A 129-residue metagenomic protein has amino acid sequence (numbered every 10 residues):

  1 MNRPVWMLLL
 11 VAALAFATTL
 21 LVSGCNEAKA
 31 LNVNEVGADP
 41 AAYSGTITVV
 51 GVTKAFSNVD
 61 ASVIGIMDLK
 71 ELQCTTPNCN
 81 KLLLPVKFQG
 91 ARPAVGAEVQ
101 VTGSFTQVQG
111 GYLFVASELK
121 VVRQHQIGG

Functional and structural regions predicted by a protein language model:
M1-S23: Sec-dependent bacterial lipoprotein signal peptides
T18-G129: OB-fold and OB-like single-stranded nucleic-acid-recognition modules and their adjacent interaction interfaces
